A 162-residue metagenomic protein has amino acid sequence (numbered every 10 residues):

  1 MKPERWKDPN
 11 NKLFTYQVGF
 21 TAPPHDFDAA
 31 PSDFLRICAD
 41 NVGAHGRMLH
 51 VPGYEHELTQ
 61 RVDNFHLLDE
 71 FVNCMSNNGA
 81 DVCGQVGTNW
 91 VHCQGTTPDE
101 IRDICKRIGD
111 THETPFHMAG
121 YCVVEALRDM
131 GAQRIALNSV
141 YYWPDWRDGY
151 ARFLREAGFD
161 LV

Functional and structural regions predicted by a protein language model:
M1-L67, D145, A151-V162: N-terminal glycine-rich anion-binding loop in soluble enzyme alpha/beta folds
M1-N10, T97, I101-D129: Short N-terminal or domain-adjacent regulatory/targeting segments
F14-Y16, G79, R128-G131: Residue-level preference for short coil/turn positions at secondary-structure junctions
T21-D28, G87-P98, V123, V140-W146: Gly/Ser/Thr-rich loops at beta-strand to alpha-helix junctions that form or flank small-molecule/cofactor-binding
E57, T88-W90, M130-A132: Active-site-proximal beta-alpha loop/turn segments in soluble metabolic enzymes
L68-S76, A119-A126: Short, charged beta->alpha transition segments
V72-P115: Glycine/small-residue-rich loop that forms an oxyanion/phosphate-binding "nest" at active or ligand-binding sites
R107, T114-V162: Conserved beta-alpha
